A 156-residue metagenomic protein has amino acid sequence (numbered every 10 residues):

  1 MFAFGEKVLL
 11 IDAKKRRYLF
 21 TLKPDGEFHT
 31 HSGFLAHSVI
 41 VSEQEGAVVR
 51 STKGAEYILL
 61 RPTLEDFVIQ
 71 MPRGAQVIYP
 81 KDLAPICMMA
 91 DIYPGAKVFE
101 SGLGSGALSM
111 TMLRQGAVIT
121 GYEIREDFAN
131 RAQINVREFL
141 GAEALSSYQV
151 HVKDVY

Functional and structural regions predicted by a protein language model:
M1-R61: N-terminal auxiliary segments of SAM/dcSAM-dependent transferases
A55-I58, L64-P72: S-adenosyl-L-methionine
I69-A84: Conserved SAM-binding loop and adjacent beta-strand
K81-V98, S109: Short internal alpha-helix immediately C-terminal to a glycine-rich phosphate-binding loop in Rossmann-like
Y93-G104, T120: Conserved class I S-adenosyl-L-methionine
L103-G106, R125-E126: Gly/Ser/Thr-rich loops at beta-strand to alpha-helix junctions that form or flank small-molecule/cofactor-binding
S105-A117: Conserved SAM-binding loop of SAM-dependent methyltransferases across substrates and taxa, primarily the Class I
Y122-Y156: S-adenosyl-L-methionine
